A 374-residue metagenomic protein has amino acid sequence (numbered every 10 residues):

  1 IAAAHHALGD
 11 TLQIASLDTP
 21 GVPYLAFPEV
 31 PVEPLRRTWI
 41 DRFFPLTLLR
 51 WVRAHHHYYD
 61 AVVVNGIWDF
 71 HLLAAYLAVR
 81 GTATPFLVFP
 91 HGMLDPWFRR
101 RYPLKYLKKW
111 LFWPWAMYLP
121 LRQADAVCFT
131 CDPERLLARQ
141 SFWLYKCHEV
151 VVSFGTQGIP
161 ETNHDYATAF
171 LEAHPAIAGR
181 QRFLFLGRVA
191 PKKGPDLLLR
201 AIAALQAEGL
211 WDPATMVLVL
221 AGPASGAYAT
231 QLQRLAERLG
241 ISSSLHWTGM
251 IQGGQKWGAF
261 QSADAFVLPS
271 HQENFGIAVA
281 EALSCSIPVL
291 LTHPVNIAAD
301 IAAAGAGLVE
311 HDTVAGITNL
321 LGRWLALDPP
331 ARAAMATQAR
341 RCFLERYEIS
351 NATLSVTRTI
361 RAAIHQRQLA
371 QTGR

Functional and structural regions predicted by a protein language model:
A2-F43, P223: N-terminal strand-loop element at the rim of the active site of nucleotide-sugar-dependent glycosyltransferases
Q13, E33, K109, W113-F170 (+1 more regions): Donor nucleotide-sugar binding/catalytic pocket of nucleotide-sugar-dependent glycosyltransferases
A15-G21, T156, L186, T215-Q233 (+1 more regions): Glycosyltransferase donor-sugar binding loop
I67, H271: Aromatic "clamp/platform" in nucleotide-sugar-dependent glycosyltransferases that forms part of the donor/acceptor
C128, T156, P175-K193, L199-I202 (+1 more regions): Conserved donor-binding/catalytic core segment of Leloir-type glycosyltransferases
A227-Q231, S242-Q252, A259: Active-site donor-binding acidic/aromatic loop of nucleotide-activated sugar and phosphosugar transferases involved
P288-T292: Short hydrophobic beta-strand element within catalytic cores of glycosyltransferases and related nucleotide-activated
G307-A315, R323-P329: Conserved acidic donor-binding segment of nucleotide-sugar-dependent glycosyltransferases
